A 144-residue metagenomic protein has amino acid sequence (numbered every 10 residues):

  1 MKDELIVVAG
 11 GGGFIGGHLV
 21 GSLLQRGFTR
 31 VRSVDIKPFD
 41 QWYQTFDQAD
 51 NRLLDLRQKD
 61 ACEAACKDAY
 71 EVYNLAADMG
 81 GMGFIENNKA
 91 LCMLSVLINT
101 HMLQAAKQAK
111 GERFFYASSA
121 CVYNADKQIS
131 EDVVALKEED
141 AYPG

Functional and structural regions predicted by a protein language model:
M1-L75: N-terminal Rossmann/SDR dinucleotide-binding element
G13, P38-D40, M79-G80, I98 (+1 more regions): Alpha/beta-hydrolase active-site loop signature
L19-G21, Q44-T45, F84-N87, K127-I129: Short amphipathic alpha-helical segments
V31, R113-F114: Hydrophobic/aromatic residues located in beta-strands of well-ordered beta-sheets within soluble catalytic
Q48, S119-A120: As written
L56-L94, A105-Q108, A125-K127: NAD(P)H-binding glycine-rich loop region in Rossmannoid oxidoreductase-like domains and their noncatalytic homologs
A76-A77, F115-S119: Active-site beta-alpha turn of Rossmann-fold NAD(P)-dependent dehydrogenases/reductases
N87-Q104, Q108, E112-R113, C121-V122 (+1 more regions): Catalytic helix-loop patch of NAD(P)-dependent Rossmann-fold dehydrogenases
